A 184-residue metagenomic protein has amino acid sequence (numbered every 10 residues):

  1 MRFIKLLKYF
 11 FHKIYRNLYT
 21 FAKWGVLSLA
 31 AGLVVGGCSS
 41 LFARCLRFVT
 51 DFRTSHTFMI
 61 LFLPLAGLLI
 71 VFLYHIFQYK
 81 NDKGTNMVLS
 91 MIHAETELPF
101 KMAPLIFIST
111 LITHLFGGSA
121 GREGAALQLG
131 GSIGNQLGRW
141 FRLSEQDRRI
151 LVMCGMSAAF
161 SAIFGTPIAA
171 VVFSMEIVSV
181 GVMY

Functional and structural regions predicted by a protein language model:
M1-Y184: Alpha-helical transmembrane segments and immediately membrane-proximal extracytoplasmic
